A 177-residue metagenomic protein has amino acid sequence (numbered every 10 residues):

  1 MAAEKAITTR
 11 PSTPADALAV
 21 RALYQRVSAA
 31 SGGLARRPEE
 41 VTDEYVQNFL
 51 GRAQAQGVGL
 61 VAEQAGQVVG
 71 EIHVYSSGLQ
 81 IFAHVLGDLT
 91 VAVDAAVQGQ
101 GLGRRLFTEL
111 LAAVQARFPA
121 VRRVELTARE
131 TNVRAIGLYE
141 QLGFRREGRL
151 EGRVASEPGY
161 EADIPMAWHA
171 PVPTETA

Functional and structural regions predicted by a protein language model:
A2, V91, T127, P158-A177: Terminal substrate-recognition subdomain of acyl/acetyltransferases
T8-A22: A short beta-loop-alpha structural element at the N-terminal edge of CoA-dependent acyl/N-acetyltransferase catalytic
P14, R36-A96, F107-E109, A113-R117 (+1 more regions): Acetyl-CoA-dependent GNAT
A22-P38: Helix-loop element at the rim of GNAT/NAT acetyltransferase active sites that forms part of the acceptor-substrate
V97, G101: Glycine-rich phosphate-binding loop
R104-R105, E130-G148: Conserved active-site alpha-helix within GNAT-family acetyltransferase domains
V114-T127: Conserved GNAT acetyl-CoA-binding A-motif
R153-E157: Short, basic, alpha-helical segments at the C-terminal edge of helix-turn-helix-like DNA-binding modules
